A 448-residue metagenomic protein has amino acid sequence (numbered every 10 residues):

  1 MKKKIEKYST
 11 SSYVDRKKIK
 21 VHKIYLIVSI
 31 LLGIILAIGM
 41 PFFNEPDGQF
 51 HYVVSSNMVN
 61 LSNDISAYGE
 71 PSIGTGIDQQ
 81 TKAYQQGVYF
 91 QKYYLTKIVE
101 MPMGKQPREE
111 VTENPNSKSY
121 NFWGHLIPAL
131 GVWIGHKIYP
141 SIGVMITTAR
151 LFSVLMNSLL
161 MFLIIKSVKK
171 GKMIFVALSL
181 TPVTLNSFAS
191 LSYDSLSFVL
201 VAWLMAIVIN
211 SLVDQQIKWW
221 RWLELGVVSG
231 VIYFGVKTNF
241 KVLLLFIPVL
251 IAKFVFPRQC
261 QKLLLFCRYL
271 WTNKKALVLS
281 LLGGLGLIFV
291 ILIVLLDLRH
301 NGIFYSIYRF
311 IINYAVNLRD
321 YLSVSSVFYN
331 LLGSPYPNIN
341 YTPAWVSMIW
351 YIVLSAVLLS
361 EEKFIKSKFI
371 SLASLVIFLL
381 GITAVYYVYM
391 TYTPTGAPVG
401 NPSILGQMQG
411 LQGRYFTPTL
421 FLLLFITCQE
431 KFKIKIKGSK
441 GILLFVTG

Functional and structural regions predicted by a protein language model:
M1-L36, F43, L270-G283, K366-L375 (+1 more regions): Start-transfer (signal-anchor) and selected internal transmembrane alpha helices of multi-pass inner/ER membrane
N60-T148, N401-P402: Interfacial juxtamembrane loops and adjacent helix segments that form the catalytic/substrate-binding surfaces
I127, L265-F364: Membrane-lumen/periplasm interface segments of multi-pass, membrane-embedded glycan/lipid transferases
P140-G143, F162-P182: Transmembrane-helix signature of polytopic, membrane-embedded enzymes that assemble or transfer cell-envelope glycans
L185-F188, W222-T238, L243-V249: Membrane-interface alpha helices of multi-pass inner-membrane proteins
S190-S197: Short acidic/glycine- and proline-prone juxtamembrane loop motifs at membrane-interface regions of multi-pass membrane
I207-Q216, L243-G283: Perimembrane helix-loop-helix junctions
L212-I232, G438-K440: Short hydrophobic alpha-helices at membrane interfaces in multi-pass membrane enzymes
